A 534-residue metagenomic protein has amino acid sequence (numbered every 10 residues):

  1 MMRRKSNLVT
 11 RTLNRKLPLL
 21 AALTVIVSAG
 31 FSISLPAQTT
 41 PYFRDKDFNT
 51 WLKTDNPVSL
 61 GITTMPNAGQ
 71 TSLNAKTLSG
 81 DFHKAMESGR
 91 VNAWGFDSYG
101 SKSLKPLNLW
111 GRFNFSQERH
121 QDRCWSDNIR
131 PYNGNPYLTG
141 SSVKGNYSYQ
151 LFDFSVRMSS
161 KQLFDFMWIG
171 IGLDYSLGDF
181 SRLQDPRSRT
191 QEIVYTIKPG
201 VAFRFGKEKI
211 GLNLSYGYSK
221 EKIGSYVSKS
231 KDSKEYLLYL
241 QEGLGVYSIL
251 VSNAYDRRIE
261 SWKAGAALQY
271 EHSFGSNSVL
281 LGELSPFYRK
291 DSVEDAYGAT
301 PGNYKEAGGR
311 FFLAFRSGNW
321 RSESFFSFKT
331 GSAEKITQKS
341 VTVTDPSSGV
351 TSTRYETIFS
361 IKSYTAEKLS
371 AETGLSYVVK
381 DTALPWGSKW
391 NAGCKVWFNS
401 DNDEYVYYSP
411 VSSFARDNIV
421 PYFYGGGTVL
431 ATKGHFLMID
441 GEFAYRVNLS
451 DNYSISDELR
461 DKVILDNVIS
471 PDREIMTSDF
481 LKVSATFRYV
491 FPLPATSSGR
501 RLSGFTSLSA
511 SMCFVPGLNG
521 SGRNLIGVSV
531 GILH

Functional and structural regions predicted by a protein language model:
S34-R123, N135: N-terminal, post-signal peptide beta-strand-biased segments of exported outer-membrane/organellar beta-barrel and other
N67-T71, K105-G111, D165-I169, G206-I210 (+7 more regions): Outer-envelope beta-barrel architecture signal
A75-D81, F115-R119, Q162, Y175-D179 (+11 more regions): Transmembrane beta-strands of outer-membrane beta-barrel pores
H83-G89, Q121-I129, L138-S148, Q184-T190 (+7 more regions): Extracellular/periplasm-exposed beta-strand and loop segments of Gram-negative cell-envelope proteins, dominated by
E87-W94, N146-L163, W168, T190-Q191 (+6 more regions): Outer-membrane beta-barrel transmembrane strands
K102-L104, S160-Q162, V201-F205, Y270-F274 (+5 more regions): Residue-level signature of outer-membrane beta-barrel architecture
S159-L183, V194-K198, V279-A296, K389-N399: Surface-exposed extracellular loop regions of Gram-negative outer-membrane beta-barrel proteins
G522-H534: Outer-membrane beta-barrel "beta-signal"
